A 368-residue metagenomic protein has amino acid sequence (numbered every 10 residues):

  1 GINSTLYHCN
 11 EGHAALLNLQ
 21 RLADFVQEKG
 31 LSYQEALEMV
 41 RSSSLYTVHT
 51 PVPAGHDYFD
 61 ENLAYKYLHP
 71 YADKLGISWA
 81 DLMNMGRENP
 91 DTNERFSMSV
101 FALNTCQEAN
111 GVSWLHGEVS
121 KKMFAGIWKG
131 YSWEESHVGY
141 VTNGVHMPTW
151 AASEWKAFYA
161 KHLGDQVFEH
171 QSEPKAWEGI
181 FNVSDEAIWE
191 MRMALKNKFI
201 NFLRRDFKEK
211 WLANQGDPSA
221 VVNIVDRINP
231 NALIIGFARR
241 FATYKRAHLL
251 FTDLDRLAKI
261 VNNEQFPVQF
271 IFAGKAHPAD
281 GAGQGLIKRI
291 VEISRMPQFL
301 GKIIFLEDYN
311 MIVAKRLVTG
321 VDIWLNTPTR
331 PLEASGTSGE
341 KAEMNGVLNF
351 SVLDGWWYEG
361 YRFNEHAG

Functional and structural regions predicted by a protein language model:
G1-G368: Catalytic cores of carbohydrate-active enzymes across secretory and cytosolic contexts
